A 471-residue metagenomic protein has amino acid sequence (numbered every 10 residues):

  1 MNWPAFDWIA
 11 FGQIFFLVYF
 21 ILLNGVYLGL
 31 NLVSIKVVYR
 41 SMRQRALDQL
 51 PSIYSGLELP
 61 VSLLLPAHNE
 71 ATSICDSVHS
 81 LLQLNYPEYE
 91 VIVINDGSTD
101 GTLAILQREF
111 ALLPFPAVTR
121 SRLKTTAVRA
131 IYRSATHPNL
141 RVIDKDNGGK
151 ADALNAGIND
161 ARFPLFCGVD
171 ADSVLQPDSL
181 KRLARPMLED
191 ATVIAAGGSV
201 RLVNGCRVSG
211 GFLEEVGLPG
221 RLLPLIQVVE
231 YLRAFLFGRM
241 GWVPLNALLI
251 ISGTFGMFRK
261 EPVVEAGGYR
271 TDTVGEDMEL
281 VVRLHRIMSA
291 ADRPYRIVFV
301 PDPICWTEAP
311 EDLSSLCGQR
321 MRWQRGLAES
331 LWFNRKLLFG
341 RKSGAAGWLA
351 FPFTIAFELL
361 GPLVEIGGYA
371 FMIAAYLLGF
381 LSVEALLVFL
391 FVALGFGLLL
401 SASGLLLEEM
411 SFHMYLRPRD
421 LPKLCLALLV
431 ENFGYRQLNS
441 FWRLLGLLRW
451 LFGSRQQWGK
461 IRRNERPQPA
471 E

Functional and structural regions predicted by a protein language model:
M1-L57, R239, G368-A374, A402-L407 (+2 more regions): N-terminal membrane-anchoring/stem segments of glycan-assembly enzymes
V26, F115-N155, N159, F163 (+4 more regions): Long helical/loop segments within the catalytic core of UDP-sugar-dependent glycosyltransferases, especially the large
L30-E88, A104-Q107: N-terminal signal-anchor transmembrane helix
I53, F353-L451: Membrane-embedded multi-pass helical conduit in multi-pass membrane proteins, especially envelope-biosynthetic
L59-S62, E90, V264, E279: Cell-envelope/extracellular polymer assembly enzymes that use nucleotide-activated donors
H79-I143: Acidic donor-binding segment of Leloir-type glycosyltransferases
F166: Short aromatic/hydrophobic "clamp" motif used to bind/position activated sugar donors
P262-E265, T273-V298: A short, conserved alpha-helix in the catalytic core of glycosyltransferases
